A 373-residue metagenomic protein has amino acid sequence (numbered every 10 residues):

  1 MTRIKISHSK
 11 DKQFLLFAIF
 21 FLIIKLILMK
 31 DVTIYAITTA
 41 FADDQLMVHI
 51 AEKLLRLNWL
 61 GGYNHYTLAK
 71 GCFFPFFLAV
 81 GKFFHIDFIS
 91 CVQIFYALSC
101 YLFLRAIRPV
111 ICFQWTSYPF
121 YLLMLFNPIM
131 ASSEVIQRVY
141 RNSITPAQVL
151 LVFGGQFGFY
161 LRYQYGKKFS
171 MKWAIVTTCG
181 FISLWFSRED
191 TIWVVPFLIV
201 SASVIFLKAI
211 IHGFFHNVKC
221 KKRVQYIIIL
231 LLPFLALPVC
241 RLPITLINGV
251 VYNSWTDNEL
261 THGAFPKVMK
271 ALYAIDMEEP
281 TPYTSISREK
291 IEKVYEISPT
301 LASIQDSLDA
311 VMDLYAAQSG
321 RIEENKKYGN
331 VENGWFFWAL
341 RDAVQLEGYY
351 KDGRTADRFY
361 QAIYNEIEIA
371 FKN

Functional and structural regions predicted by a protein language model:
M1-L28, V224-L230: Start-transfer (signal-anchor) and selected internal transmembrane alpha helices of multi-pass inner/ER membrane
V32-I50, W59-F77: Extracytoplasmic catalytic/substrate-binding loops of multi-pass membrane glycan-assembly enzymes
I37-A42, L46-V48, L237-N373: Juxtamembrane membrane-water interface segments immediately following transmembrane helices in multi-pass
L68, C72-F76, G81-Y101, F120-Y121: Loop-to-helix entry region of an early transmembrane alpha helix in multi-pass inner-membrane enzymes
F88-Q114, L151-G158: Transmembrane-helix motifs of polytopic, lipid-linked glycan transferases
C91-F95, I129-Q156, L184-F197: Multi-pass, polyprenyl lipid-linked donor-dependent membrane glycosyltransferases
Y101-M130, P146-A147, K167-K172: Transmembrane-helix signature of polytopic, membrane-embedded enzymes that assemble or transfer cell-envelope glycans
W173-R188, A236-V239, I244: Membrane-interface alpha helices of multi-pass inner-membrane proteins
